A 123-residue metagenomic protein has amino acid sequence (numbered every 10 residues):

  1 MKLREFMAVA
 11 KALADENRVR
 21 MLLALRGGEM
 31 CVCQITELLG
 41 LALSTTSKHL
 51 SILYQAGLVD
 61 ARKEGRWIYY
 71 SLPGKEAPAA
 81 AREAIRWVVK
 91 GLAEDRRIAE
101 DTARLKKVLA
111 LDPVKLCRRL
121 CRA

Functional and structural regions predicted by a protein language model:
M1, G27-M30, K75-A123: C-terminal regulatory/oligomerization modules of transcriptional regulators
R4-T45, S51, W67-A77: N-terminal helix-turn-helix DNA-binding core of bacterial DNA-binding proteins
E37-G40, Y54, V114-C121: Short, charged low-complexity intrinsically disordered segments located at boundaries of structured domains
Q55-E64, S71-P73: Beta-hairpin "wing" of winged helix-turn-helix
